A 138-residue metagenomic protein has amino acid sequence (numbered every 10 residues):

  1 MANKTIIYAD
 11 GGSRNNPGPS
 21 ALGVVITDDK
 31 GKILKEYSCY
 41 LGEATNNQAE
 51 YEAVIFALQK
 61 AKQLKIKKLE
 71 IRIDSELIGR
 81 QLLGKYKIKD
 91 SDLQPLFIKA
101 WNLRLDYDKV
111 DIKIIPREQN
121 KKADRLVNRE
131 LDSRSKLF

Functional and structural regions predicted by a protein language model:
M1-T5, K32-K35, Y40, D106 (+2 more regions): Intrinsically disordered, low-complexity regions
A2-Q48, Q59-Q63: RNase H-like nuclease fold core
G12-N16, I55-V127, S135-L137: RNase H catalytic domain
E43-Q48, E52, I88-S91: Residues at secondary-structure transition points
